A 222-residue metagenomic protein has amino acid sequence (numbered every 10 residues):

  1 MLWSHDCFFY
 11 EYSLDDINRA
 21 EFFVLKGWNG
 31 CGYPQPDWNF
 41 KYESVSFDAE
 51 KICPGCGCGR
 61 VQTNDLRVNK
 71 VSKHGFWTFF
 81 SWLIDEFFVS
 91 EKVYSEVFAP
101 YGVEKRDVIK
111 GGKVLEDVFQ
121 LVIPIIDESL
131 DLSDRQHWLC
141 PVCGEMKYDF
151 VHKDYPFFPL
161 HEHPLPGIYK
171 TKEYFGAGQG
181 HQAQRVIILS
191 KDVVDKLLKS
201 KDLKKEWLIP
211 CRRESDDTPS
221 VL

Functional and structural regions predicted by a protein language model:
M1-E50, R60-R67, V71-W77, S81 (+1 more regions): N-terminal alpha-helical interaction blocks
N29-Y42, L115-S129: Short Cys/His-rich Zn2+-coordinating modules
F40-E50, I126-H137: Short, flexible, mixed-charge glycine/proline-rich loop motifs that serve as phosphate/nucleic-acid-contacting
C53-C56, C140-C143: Short cysteine-rich clusters marking metal-coordination/redox-active sites
G57-Q62, M146-K147: Cys/His-rich microdomains that often coordinate metals
N64-Y94, H152-I188: Short microdomains enriched in Cys/His and/or Lys/Arg
F87-V103, C140-V142, V186-L203: Extracellular/lumenal glycan-associated surfaces
P100-G112, K201-C211: Short, well-structured beta-strand/strand-turn elements
